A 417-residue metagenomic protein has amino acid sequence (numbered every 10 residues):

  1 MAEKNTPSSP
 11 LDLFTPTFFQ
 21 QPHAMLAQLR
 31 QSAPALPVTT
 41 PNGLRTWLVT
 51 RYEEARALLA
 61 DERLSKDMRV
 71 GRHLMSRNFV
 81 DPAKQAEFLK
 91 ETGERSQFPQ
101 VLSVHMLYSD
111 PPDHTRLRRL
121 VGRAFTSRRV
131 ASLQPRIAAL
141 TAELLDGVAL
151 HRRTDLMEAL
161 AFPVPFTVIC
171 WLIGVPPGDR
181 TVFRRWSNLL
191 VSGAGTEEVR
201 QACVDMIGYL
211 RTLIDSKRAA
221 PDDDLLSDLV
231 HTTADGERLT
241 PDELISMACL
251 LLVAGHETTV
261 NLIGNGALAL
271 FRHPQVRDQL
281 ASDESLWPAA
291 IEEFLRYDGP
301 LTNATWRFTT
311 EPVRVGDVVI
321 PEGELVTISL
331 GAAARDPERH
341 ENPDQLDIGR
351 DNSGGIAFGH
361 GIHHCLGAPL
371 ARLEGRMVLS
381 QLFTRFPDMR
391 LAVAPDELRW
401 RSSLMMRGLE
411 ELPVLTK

Functional and structural regions predicted by a protein language model:
M1-K417: Cytochrome P450
